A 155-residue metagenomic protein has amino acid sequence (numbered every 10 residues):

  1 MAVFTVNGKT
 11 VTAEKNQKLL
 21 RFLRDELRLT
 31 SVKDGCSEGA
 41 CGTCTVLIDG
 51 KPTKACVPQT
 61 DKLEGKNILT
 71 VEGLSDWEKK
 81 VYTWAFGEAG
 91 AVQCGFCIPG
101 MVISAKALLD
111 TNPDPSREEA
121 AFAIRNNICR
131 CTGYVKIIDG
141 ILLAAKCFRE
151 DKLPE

Functional and structural regions predicted by a protein language model:
M1-E155: Signature of N-terminal electron-transfer/Fe-S-associated modules in redox systems
